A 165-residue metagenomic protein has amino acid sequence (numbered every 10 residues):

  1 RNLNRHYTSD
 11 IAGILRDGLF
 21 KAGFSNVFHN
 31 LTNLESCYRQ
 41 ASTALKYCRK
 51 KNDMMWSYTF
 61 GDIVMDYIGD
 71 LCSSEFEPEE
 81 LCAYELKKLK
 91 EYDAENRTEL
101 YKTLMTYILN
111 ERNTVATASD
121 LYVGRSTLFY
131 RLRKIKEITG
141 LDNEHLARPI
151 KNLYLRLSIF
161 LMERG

Functional and structural regions predicted by a protein language model:
R1-G165: Cytosolic nucleotide-utilizing catalytic cores of signal-transduction proteins
